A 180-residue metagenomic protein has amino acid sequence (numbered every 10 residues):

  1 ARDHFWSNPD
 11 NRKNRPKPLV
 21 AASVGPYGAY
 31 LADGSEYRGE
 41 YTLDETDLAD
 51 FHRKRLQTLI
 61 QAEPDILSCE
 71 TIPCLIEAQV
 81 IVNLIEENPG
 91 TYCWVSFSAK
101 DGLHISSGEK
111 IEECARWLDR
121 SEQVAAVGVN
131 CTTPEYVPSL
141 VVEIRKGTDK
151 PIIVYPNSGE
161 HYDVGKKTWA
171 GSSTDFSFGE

Functional and structural regions predicted by a protein language model:
A1-E180: Domain-level signal for soluble alpha/beta catalytic cores
